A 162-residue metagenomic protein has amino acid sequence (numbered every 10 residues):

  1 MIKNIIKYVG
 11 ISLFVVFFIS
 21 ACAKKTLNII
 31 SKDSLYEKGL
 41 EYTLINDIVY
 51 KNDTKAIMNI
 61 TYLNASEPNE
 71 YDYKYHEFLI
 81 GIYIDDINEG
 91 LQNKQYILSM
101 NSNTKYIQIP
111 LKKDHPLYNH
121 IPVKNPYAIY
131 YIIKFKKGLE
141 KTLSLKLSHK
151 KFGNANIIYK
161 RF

Functional and structural regions predicted by a protein language model:
M1-C22: Sec-dependent bacterial lipoprotein signal peptides
C22-F162: Conserved functional micro-motifs across diverse proteins
